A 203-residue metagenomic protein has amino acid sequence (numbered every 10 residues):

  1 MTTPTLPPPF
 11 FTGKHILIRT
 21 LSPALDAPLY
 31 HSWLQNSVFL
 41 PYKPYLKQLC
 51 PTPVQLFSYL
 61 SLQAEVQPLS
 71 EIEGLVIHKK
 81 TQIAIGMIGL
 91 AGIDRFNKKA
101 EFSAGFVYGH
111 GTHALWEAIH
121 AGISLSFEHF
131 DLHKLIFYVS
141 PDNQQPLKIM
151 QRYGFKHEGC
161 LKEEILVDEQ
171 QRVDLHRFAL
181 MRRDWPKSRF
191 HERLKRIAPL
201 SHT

Functional and structural regions predicted by a protein language model:
M1-P28, S32-V38, E73-T203: Acyl-donor (CoA/ACP) binding surface of acyl/acetyltransferases
L17, S61-L62: Short secondary-structure capping/turn segments at boundaries of alpha-helices and beta-strands
L40-S61, I72: Conserved GNAT-fold acetyl-CoA-binding loop/helix
L62-Q63, L125: A generic secondary-structure signal
A64-L69: Short loop/turn motifs at secondary-structure junctions and domain boundaries
